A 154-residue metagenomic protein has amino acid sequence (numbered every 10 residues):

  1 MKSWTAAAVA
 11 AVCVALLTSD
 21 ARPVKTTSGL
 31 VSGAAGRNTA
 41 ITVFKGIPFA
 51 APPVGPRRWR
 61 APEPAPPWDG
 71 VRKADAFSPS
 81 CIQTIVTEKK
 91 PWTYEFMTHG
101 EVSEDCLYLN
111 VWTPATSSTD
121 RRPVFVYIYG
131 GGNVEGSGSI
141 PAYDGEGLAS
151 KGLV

Functional and structural regions predicted by a protein language model:
M1-A11: Classical eukaryotic N-terminal signal peptides for Sec-dependent ER targeting/secretion, especially the positively
S3, L16-V154: Non-catalytic accessory segments of hydrolases
